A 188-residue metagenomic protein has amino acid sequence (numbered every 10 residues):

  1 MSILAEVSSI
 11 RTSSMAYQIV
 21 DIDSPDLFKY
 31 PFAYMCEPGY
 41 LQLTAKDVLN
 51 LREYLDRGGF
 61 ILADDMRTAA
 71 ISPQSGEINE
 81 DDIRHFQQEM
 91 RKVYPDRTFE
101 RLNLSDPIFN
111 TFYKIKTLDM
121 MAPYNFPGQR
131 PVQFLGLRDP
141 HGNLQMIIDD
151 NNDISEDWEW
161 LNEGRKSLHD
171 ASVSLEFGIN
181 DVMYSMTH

Functional and structural regions predicted by a protein language model:
M1, V48, R52, I83-Q87 (+1 more regions): Extracytoplasmic/secreted envelope proteins and their assembly/folding machinery, especially bacterial periplasmic
M1-F32, C36-G39, D153-I154, W160-H188: Aromatic-Pro/Gly-enriched surface loop or interdomain linker that acts as a lid/target-recognition segment
I10-V20, A63-R67, D96-S105: Surface-exposed patches in mature extracellular/periplasmic domains of secreted proteins
A16-I22, T44-N50, Q129-Q133: Alpha-helical scaffolding within the catalytic cores of extracellular/periplasmic polymer-degrading hydrolases
P25, G39-D47, Q74-D82, H169-V173: Extracytoplasmic/periplasmic, Sec-exported soluble proteins
P25-K29, Y54-D56, L137-G142: Extracellular/periplasmic catalytic domains that process cell-envelope and extracellular macromolecules
F32-S75: Short alpha-beta junction capping motif
A69-W160, L175: An acidic, glycine-rich "communication" segment
